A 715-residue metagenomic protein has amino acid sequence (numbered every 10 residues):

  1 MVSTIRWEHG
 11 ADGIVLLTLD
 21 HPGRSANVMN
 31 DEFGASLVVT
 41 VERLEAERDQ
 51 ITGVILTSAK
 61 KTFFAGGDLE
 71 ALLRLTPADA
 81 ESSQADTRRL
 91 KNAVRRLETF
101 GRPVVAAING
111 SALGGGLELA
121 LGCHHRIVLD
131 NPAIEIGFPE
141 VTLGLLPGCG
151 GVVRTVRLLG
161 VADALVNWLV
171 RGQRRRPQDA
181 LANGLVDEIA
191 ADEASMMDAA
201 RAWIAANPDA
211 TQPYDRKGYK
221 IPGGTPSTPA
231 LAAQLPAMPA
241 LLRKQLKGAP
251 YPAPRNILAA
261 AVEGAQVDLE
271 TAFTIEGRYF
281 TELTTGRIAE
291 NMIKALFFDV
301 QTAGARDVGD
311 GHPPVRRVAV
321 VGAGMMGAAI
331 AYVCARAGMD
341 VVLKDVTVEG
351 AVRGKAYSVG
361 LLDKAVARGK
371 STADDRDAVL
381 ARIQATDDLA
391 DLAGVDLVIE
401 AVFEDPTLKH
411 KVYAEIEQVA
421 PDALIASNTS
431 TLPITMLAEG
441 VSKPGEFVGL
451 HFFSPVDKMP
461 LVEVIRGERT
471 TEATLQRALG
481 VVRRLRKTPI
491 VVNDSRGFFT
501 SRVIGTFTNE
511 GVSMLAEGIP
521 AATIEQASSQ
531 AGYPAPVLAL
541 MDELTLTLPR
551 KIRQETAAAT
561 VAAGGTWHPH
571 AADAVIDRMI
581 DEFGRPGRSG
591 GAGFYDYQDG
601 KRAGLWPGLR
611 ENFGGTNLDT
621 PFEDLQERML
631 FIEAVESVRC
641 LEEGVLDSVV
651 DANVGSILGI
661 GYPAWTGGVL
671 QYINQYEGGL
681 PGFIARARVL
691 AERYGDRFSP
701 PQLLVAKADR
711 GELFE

Functional and structural regions predicted by a protein language model:
M1-T57, E81, N92-R95: Conserved CoA-thioester-binding segment of acyl-CoA-metabolizing enzymes
E8-D12, L72-D79, Q84-R89, F100 (+4 more regions): N-terminal glycine-rich phosphate-binding loop for ADP-containing cofactors
K61-A65, L113-G114, E135, L432-P433: Short, active-site-adjacent cap segments at secondary-structure transitions
F64-R74: Glycine-rich loop at the start of a catalytic domain that most often binds anionic cofactors/ligands
A93-A106: Conserved catalytic cysteine-centered active-site region of acyl-thioester-dependent Claisen-condensing enzymes
A106, G110-G116: Gly/Ser-rich catalytic serine loop of serine hydrolases
D130-I134: Short glycine-rich donor-binding/catalytic loop of glycosyltransferases that coordinates the nucleotide-sugar
